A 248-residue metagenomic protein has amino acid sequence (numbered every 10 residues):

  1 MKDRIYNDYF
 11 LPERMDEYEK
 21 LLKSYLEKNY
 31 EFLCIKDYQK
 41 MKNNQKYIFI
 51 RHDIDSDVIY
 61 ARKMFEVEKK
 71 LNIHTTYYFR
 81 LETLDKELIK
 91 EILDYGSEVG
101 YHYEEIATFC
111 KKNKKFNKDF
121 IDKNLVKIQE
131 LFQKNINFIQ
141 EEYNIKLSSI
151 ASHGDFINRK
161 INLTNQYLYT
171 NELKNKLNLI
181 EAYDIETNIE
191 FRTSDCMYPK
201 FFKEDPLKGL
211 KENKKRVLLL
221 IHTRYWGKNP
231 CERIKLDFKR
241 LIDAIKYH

Functional and structural regions predicted by a protein language model:
M1-R51, I59-T76, T83-G96, I106 (+1 more regions): Terminal accessory/targeting
S56: Extracellular glycan-modifying ectodomains
